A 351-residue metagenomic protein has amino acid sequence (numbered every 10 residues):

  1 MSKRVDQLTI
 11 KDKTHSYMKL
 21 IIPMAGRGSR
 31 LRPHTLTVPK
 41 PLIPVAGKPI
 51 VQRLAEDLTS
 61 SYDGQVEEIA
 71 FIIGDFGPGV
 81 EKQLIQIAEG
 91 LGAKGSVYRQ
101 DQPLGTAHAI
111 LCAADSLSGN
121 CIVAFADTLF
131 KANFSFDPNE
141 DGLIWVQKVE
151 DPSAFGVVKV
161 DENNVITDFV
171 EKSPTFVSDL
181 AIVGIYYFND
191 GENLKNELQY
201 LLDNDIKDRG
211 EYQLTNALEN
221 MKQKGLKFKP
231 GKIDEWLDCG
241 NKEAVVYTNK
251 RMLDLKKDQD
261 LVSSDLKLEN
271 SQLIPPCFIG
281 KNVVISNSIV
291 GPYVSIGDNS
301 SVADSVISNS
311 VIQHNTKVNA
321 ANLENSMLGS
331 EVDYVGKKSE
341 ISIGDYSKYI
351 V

Functional and structural regions predicted by a protein language model:
S2-R4, L8-A25, R30, L36 (+5 more regions): Conserved N-terminal catalytic core of the sugar/cofactor nucleotidyltransferase
K13-T14, Y200-V351: Left-handed beta-helix
G26, D127, K148, N241: Active-site glycine-centered loops adjacent to acidic/histidine catalytic or metal-binding residues that shape
P41, K94-S96, V165, K227-K229: Conserved beta-strand segments of alpha/beta enzyme cores
L42, V158-V160, P230: A structural signal for short hydrophobic beta-strand segments in well-ordered beta-sheet cores
A70-G74, V146, V311, M327: Short internal beta-strands
A124, F130-A132, V318: Hydrophobic/aromatic residue at the end of a short beta strand that borders the catalytic acidic motif
L129-L201, D205: Conserved core of the sugar-phosphate nucleotidyltransferase
